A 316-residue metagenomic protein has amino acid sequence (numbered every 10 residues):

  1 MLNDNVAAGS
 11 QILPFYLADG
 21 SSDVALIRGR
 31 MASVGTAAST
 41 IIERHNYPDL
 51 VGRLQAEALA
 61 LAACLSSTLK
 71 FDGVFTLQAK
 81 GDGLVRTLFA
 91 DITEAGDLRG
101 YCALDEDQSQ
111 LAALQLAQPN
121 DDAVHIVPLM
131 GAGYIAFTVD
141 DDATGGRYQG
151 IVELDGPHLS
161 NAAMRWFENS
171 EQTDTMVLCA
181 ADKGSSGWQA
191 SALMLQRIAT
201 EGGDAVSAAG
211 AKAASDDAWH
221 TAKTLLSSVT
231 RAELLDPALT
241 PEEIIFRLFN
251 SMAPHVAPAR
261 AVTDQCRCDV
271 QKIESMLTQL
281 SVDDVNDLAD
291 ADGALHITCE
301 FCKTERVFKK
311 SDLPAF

Functional and structural regions predicted by a protein language model:
L2-P258: Interaction interfaces in information-processing and related assembly proteins
K223-F316: Cys/His-clustered metal-coordination modules, chiefly Zn-binding fingers
